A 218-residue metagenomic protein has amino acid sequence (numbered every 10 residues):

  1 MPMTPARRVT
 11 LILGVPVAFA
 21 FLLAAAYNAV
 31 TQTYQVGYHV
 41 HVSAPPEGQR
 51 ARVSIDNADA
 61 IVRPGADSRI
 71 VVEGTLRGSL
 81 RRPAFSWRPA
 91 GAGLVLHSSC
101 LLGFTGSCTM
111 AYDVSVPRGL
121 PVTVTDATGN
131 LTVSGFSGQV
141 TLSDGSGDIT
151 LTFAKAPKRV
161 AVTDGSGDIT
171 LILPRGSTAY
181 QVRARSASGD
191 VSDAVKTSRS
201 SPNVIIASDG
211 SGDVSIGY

Functional and structural regions predicted by a protein language model:
M1-R7: Terminal targeting segments of Actinobacterial cell-envelope proteins
R7-N28: Hydrophobic membrane-insertion alpha-helices, especially the h-region of bacterial N-terminal signal peptides
N28-G91, S115, P121, V133-G135 (+2 more regions): Short linear S-[DN]-x-LW-Φ motif typified by the pepsin-like aspartic protease active-site region
E47, D56, A66, A90 (+11 more regions): Repetitive beta-strand solenoid architecture
A51, R69-T75, V122-T123, T141-D144 (+3 more regions): Short, surface-exposed linear segments at secondary-structure transitions and domain or protein termini
S68-R69, S79, L102-G103, K158 (+1 more regions): Short, surface-exposed beta-strand-loop junctions and turns on beta-sheet-rich folds
V95-I172: Non-cytosolic head/periplasmic domains of membrane-anchored proteins
I149-Y218: Short, surface-exposed interaction patches in beta-rich subdomains that mediate adhesion/assembly near membranes
